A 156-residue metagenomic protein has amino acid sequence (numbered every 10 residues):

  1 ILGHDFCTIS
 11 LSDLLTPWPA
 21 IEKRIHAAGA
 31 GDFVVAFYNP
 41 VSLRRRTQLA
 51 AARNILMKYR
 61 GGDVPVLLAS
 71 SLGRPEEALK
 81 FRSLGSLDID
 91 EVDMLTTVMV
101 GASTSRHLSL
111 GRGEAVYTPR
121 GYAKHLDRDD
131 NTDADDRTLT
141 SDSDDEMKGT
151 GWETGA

Functional and structural regions predicted by a protein language model:
I1-V34: Class I SAM-dependent methyltransferase SAM-binding "motif I" and its flanking Rossmann-like core
A30-G155: A contiguous loop/helix-start segment that scaffolds small-molecule binding in enzyme catalytic cores
